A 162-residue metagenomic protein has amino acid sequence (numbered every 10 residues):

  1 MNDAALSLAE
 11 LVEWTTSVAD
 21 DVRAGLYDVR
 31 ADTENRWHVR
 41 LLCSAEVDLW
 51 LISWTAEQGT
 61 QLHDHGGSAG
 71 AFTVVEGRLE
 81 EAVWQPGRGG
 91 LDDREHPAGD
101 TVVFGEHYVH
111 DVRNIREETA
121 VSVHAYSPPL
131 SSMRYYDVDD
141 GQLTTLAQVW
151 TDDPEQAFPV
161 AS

Functional and structural regions predicted by a protein language model:
M1-A24: N-terminal leader/capping segments at the start of a protein or of a new domain
Y27-Q58: A short glycine-rich, His/Asp/Glu-containing loop-to-beta-strand
W50-H65, G105-H107: Conserved short histidine dyad/triad with adjacent acidic residue
S53, D64-G66, T73, N114-R116: Short glycine/proline-enriched turns and hinge-like loops at secondary-structure junctions
A56, G67-Q85: Glycine- and acidic-residue-biased ligand/ion/polar-headgroup-sensing regions
A71, Q85-H110, Q148-V149: Short acidic-glycine-tyrosine-enriched beta hairpin
E106-S132: Ligand-binding loop in jelly-roll beta-barrel domains
L130-S162: Conserved double-stranded beta-helix
